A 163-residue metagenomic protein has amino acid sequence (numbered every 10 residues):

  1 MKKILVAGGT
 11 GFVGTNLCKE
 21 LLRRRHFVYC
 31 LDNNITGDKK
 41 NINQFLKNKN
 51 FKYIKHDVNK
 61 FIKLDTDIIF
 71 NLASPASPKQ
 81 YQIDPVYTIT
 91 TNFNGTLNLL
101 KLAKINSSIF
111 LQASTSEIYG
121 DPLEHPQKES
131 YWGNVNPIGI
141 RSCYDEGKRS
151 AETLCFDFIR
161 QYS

Functional and structural regions predicted by a protein language model:
M1-S163: N-terminal Rossmann-like NAD(P)+-binding domain of SDR-like oxidoreductases, especially those catalyzing
